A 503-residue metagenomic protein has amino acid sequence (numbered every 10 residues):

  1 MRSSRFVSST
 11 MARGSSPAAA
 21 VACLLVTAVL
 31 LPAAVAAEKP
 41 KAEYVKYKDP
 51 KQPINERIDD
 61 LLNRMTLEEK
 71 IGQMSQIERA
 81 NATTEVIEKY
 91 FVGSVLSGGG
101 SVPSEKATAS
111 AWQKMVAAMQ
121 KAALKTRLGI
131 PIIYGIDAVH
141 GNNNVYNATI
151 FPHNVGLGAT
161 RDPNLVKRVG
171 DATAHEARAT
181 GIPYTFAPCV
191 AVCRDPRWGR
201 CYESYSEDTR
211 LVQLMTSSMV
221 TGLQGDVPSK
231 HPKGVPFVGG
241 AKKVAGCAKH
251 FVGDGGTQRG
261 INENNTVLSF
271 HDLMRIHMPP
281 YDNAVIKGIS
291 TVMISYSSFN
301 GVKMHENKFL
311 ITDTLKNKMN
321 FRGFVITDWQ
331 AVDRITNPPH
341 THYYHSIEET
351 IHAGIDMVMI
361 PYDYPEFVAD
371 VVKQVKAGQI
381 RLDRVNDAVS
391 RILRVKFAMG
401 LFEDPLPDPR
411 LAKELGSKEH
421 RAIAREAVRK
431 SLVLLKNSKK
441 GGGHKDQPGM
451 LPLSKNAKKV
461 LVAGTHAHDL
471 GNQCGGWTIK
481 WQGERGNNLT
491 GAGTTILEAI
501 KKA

Functional and structural regions predicted by a protein language model:
R2, A12-S16, A28-A503: Glycoside hydrolase catalytic-domain context in secreted enzymes
